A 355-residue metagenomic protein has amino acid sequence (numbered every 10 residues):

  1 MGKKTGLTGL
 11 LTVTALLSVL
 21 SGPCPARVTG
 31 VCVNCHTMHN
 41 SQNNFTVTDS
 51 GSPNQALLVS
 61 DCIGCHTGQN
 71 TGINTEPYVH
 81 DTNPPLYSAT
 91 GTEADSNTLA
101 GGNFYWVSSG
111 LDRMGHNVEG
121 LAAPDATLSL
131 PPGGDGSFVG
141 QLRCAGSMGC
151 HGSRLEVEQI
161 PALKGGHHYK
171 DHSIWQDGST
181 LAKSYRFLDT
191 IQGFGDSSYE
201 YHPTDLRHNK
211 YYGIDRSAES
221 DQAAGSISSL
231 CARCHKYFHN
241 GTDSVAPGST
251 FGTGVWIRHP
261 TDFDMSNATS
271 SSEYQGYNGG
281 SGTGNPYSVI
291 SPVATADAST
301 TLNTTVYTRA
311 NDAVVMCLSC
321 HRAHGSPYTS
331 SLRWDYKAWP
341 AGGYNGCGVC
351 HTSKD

Functional and structural regions predicted by a protein language model:
M1-L10: Bacterial N-terminal signal peptides that target proteins for export
T5, C24-P25: N-terminal leader/presequence-like segments
L16-C24: C-terminal segment of classical bacterial N-terminal signal peptides
R27-D355: A motif-centric signal for short, conserved binding hotspots located in accessible loops or intrinsically disordered
